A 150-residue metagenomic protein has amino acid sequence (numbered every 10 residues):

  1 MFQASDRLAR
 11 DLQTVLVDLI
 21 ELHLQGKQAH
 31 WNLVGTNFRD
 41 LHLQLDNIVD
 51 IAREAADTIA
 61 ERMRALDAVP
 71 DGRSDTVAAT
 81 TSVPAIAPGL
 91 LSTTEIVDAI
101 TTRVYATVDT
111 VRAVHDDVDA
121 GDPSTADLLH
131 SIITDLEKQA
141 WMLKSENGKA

Functional and structural regions predicted by a protein language model:
M1-V15, T93, I100: Disorder-to-helix initiation segments
F2-R7, L22-I48, T110-S124: Helix-loop segments that flank and shape redox-cofactor active sites
L12-L16, I20, L129: Alpha-helical structural signal
L16, H23, H30, V49 (+6 more regions): A structural signal for well-ordered alpha-helices, especially hydrophobic packing surfaces of coiled-coils
G26-A29, L33-T36, I59, L66 (+6 more regions): Hydrophobic stripe of amphipathic alpha-helices that form coiled-coil interfaces
F38, L43, S82, P88-L91 (+1 more regions): Short capping/connector residues at structural and topological boundaries
D40-T76: Conserved alpha-helical segments that form or flank metal/cofactor-binding pockets of metalloenzymes
D57, E61-R62, D75-S131: Acidic/histidine-rich alpha-helical segments that form the ligand environment of transition-metal centers
